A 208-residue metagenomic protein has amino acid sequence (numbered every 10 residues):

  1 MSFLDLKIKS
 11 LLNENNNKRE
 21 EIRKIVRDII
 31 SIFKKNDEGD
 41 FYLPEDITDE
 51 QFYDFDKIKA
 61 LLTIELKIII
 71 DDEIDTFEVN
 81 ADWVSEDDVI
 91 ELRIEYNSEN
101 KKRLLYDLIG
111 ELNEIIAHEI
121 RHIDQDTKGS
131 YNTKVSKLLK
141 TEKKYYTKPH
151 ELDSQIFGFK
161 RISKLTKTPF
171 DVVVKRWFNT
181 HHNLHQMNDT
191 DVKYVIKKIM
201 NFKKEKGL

Functional and structural regions predicted by a protein language model:
F3-E14, I22, V26: Proteolytic processing junctions in secreted/extracellular precursors, especially proprotein convertase/trypsin-like
I22-L62: Zn2+-dependent metallopeptidase catalytic core
R27-F33, G110, E142-T147, I156-L208: Long, well-structured alpha-helical subdomains associated with metal-dependent extracellular/ecto-lumenal hydrolases
Q51-A81: Amphipathic, interaction-prone secondary-structure segments
I69-G110, D126: Active-site scaffold of zinc-dependent metalloenzymes
G110, D126-L152: Post-HEXXH active-site segment of zinc metalloproteases
E114-T127, S154: Active-site recognition of the HExxH zinc-binding catalytic motif
H122, D126-S130, K160-S163: Glycine-rich, acidic and aromatic/proline-enriched surface loops and short helix-turn segments that act as binding
